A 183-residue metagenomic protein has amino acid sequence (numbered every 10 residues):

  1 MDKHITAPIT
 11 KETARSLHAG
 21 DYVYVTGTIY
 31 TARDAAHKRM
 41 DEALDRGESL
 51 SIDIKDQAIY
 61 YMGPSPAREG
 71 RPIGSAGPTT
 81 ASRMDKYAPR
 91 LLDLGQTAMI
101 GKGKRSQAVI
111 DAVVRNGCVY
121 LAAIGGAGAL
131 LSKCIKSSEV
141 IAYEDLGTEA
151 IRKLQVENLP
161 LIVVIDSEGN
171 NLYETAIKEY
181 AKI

Functional and structural regions predicted by a protein language model:
M1-I9: Short, structured beta-strand/loop micro-motifs enriched in basic residues and often containing a Trp
T31-A32, A36-L159: Feature captures the catalytic cores and cofactor-binding loops of soluble hydro-lyases/lyases that act on carboxylate
A88, V164-I183: Active-site/ligand-binding-proximal alpha/beta "capping" segment
